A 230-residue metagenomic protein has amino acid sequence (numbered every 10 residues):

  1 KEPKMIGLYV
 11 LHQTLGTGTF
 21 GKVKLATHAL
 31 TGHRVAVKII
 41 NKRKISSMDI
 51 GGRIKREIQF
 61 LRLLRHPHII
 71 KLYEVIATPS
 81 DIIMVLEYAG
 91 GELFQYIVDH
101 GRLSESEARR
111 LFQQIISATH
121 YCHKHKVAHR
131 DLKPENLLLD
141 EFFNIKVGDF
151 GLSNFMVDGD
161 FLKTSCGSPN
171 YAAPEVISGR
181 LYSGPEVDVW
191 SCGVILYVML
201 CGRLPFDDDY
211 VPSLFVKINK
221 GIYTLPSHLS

Functional and structural regions predicted by a protein language model:
K1-S230: Eukaryotic serine/threonine protein kinase catalytic domain
